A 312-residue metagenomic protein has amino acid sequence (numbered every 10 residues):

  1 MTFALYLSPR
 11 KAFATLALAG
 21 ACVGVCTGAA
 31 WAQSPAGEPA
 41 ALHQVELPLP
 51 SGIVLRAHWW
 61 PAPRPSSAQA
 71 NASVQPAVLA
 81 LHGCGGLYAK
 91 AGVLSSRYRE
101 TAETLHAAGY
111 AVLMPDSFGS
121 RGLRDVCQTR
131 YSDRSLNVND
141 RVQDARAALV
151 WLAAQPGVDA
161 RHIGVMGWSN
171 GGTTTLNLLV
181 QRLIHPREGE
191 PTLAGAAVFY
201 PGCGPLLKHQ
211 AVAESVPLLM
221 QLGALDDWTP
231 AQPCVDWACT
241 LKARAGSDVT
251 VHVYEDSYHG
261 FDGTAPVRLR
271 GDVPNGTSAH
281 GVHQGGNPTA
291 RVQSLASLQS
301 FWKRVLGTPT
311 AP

Functional and structural regions predicted by a protein language model:
F3-A17: Bacterial N-terminal signal peptides that target proteins for export
A14-C26: Bacterial N-terminal signal peptides
Q33-S73: N-terminal cap/lid segment of alpha/beta-hydrolase-fold proteins
L55, P65-A153, A265-P266, G271-Q284: Serine-hydrolase catalytic machinery in alpha/beta-hydrolase-like enzymes
A89, L136-E214: Primarily recognizes the serine-hydrolase "nucleophile elbow" in alpha/beta-hydrolase and SGNH/GDSL folds
M220-L222: Short beta-strand/loop motif that positions the catalytic acidic residue of the alpha/beta-hydrolase fold
D227-V235: Conserved alpha/beta-hydrolase "acid-adjacent" motif
G246-P312: C-terminal catalytic histidine-bearing segment of alpha/beta-hydrolase fold enzymes
